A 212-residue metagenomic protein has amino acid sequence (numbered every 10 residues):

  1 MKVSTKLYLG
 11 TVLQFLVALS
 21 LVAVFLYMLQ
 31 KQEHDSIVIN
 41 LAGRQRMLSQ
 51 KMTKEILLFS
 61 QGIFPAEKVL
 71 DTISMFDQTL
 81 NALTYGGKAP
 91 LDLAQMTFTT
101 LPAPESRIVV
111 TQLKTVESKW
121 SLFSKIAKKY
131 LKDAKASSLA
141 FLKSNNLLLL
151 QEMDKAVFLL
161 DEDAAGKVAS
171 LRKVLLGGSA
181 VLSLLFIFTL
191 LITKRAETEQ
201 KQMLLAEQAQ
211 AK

Functional and structural regions predicted by a protein language model:
K2-T5, Y27, K31-H34, E105 (+2 more regions): Juxtamembrane loop-transmembrane helix junctions in multi-pass integral membrane proteins, especially the extracellular
V3-M28, L176-L191: Extreme N-terminal signal-anchor transmembrane helix of membrane signaling/transducer proteins, especially in bacteria
S20-E33, K54, K125-D133: Short, charged/polar, low-complexity loop and linker segments that flank or interrupt alpha-helical bundles
M28-T53, S60-S74: Juxtamembrane membrane-water interface segments immediately C-terminal to a transmembrane helix
I39, R44, L48-K51, I108-A169: Extracytoplasmic
L70-A136: Heptad-repeat alpha-helical coiled-coil/4-helix-bundle sensor or tether segments in soluble regions
E162-A206: Selective recognition of signaling/oligomerization transmembrane alpha-helices
A206-K212: PAS/LOV and related PAS-like sensory modules
